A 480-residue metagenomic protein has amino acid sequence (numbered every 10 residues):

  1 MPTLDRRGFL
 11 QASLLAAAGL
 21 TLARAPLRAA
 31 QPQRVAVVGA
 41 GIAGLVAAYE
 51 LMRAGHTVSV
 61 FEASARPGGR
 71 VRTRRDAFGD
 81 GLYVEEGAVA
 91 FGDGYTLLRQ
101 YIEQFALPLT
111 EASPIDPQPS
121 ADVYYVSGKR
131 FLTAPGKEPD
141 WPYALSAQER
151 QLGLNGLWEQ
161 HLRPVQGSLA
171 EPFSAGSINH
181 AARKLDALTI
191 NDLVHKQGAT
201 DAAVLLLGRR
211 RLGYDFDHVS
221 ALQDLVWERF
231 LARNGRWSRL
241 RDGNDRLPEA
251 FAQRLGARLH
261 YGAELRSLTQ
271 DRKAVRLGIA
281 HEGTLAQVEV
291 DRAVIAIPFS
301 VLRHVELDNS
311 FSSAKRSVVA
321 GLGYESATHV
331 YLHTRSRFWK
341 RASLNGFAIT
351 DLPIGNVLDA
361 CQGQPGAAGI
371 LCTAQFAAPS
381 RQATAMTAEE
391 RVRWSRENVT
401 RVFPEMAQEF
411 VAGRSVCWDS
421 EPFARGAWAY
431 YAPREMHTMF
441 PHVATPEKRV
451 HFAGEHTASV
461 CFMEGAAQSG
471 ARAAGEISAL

Functional and structural regions predicted by a protein language model:
P2-L480: FAD-dinucleotide binding site
